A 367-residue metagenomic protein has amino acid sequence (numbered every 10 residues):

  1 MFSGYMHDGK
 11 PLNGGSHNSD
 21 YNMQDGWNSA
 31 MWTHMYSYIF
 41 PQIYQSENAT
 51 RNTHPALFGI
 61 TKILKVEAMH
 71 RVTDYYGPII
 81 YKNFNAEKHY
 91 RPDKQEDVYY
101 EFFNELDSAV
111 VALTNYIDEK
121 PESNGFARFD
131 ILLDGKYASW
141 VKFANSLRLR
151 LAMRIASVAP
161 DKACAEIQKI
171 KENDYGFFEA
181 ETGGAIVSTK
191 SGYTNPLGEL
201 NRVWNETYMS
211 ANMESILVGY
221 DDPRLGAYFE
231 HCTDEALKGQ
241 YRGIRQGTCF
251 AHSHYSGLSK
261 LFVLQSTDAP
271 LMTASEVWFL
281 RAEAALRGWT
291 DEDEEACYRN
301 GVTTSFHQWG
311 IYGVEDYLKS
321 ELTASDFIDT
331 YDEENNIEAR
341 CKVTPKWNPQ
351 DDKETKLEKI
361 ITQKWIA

Functional and structural regions predicted by a protein language model:
M1-D8: Hydrophobic alpha-helical membrane-insertion signals
D8-G313, Q350-E358: Structured, solvent-exposed acidic/aromatic patches
F306-A367: C-terminal functional modules
